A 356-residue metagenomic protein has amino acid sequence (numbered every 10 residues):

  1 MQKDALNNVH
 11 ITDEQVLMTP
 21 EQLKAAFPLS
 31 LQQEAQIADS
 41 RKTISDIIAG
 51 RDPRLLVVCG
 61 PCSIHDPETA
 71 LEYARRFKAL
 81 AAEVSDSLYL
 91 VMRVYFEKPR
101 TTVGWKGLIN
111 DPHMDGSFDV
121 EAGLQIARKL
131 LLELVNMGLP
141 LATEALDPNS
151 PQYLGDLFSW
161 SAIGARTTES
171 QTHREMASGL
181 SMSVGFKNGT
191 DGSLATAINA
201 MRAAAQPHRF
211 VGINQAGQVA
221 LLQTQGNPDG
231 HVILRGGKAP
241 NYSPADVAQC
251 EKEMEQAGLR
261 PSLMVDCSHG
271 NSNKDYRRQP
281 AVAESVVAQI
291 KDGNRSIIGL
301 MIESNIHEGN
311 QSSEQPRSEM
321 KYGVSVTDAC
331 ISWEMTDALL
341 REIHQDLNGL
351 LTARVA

Functional and structural regions predicted by a protein language model:
Q2-N8, A74, S87-Y242, D246-V247 (+7 more regions): Active-site-facing alpha/beta catalytic cores
V9-A49: N- or domain-start disorder-to-order transition segments that initiate the globular core
P20-P28, T224-G236, M320, V324: Gly-rich Lys/Arg/Thr-decorated short loops/hinges at beta-loop-alpha junctions or inter-strand turns that position
L56-T69, D328: Conserved phosphate/anionic-ligand binding catalytic regions in large, soluble enzymes, centered on
G60, V265, S332: Conserved, mostly hydrophobic/aromatic
L234-G237, N241, Q249-M264: A contiguous, surface-oriented mixed alpha/beta subdomain in the mid-to-C-terminal portion of proteins that forms
K291-A356: Active-site or pore-adjacent capping/gating segments
